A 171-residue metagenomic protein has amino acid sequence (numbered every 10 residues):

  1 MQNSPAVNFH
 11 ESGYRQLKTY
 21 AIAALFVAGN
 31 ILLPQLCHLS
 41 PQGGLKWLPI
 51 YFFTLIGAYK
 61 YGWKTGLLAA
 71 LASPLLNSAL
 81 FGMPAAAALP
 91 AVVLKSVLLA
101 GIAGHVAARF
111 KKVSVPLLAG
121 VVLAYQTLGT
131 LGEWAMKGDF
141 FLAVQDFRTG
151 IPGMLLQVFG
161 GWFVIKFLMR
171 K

Functional and structural regions predicted by a protein language model:
Q2-G57, K64-T65: Hydrophobic transmembrane alpha-helices
V27-L36, A72-G82, V122-L131: Aromatic-anchored segments of alpha-helical transmembrane domains
L39-G44, M83-P90, L98, A108-K171: Membrane-embedded alpha-helical hairpins and interfacial helices in multi-pass inner-membrane proteins
K60-Y61, I151: Transmembrane helix irregularities
W63-K64, L68, L117-A119: Membrane-interface alpha-helices at helix entry/exit sites of multi-pass transporters
L68-H105: Helix-adjacent hinge/juxtasegments
